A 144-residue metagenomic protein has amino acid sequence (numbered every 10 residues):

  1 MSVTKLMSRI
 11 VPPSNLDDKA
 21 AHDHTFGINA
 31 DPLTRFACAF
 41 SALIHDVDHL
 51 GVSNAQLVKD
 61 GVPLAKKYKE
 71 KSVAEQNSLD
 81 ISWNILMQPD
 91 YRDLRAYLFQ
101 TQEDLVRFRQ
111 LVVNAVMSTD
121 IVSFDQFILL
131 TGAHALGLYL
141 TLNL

Functional and structural regions predicted by a protein language model:
M1-A37: Alpha-helical phosphate/pyrophosphate-handling elements in metalloenzyme active cores
H24-L144: Divalent metal-dependent catalytic cores for phosphoryl transfer on phosphate-bearing substrates
